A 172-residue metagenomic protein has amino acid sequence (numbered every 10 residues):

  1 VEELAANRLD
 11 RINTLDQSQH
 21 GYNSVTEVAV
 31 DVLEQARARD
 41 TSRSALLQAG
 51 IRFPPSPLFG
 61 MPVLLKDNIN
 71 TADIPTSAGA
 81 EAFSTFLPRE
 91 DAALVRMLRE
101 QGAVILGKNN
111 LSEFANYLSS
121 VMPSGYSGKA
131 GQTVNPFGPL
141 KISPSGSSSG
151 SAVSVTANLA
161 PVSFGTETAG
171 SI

Functional and structural regions predicted by a protein language model:
V1-T85, L111-N116: Short, well-ordered alpha-helical
P57-I172: Short glycine/serine-rich loop/turn segments
